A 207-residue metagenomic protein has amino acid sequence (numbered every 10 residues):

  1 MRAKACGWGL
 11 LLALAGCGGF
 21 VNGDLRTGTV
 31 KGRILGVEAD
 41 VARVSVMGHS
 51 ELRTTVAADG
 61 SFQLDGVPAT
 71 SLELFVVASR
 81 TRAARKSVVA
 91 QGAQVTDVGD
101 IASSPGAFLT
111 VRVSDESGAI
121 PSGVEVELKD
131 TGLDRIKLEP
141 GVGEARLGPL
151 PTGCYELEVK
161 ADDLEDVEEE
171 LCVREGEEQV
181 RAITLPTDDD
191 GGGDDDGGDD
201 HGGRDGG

Functional and structural regions predicted by a protein language model:
M1-G16: Sec-dependent bacterial lipoprotein signal peptides
C17-T29, E38, Q94-A107: Beta-strand-rich domain onsets/edges
G28-S50, A69, D115-D134: Short, ordered, surface-exposed loop/turn motifs in non-cytosolic proteins
V37, V67, I101-S103, P149-L150: Hydrophobic loop/turn residues within beta-sheet-rich immunoglobulin-like superfamily modules
G48-Q63, D130-R146: Short, acidic Ser/Thr/Gly-rich low-complexity loop/linker segments typical of extracellular and cell-surface proteins
Q63-E73, S79, V142-E156, A161-D162: Short Pro-Gly-centered beta-turn/loop motif in secreted/extracellular proteins
A78-V98, D162-D188: Structured interaction patches on ligand/partner-binding surfaces of diverse proteins
D188-G207: Ser/Thr/Gly/Pro-rich low-complexity, disordered linker/stalk segments of secreted and cell-surface proteins
